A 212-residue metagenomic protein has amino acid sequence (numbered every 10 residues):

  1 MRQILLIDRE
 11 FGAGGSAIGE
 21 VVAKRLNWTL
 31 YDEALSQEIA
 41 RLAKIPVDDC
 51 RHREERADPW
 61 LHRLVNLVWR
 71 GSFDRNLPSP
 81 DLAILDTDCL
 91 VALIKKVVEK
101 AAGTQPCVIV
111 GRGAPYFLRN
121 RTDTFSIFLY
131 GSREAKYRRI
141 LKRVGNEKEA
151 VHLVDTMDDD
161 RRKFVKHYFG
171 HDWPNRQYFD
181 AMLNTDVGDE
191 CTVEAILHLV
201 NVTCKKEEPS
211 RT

Functional and structural regions predicted by a protein language model:
M1-L5, R9, Q105: Pre-Walker A (Motif I) flank of P-loop NTPase domains
I7-E20: Glycine-rich phosphate-binding P-loop
T29-A40: Short beta-strand-centered segment that lines the nucleotide-binding/catalytic pocket of NTP-utilizing
A40-P106: ATP-dependent small-molecule kinase phosphotransfer cores that center on conserved nucleotide phosphate-binding segments
D58-R70, E147-E190: Small-molecule kinase domains that catalyze NTP-dependent phosphoryl transfer to phosphate-bearing small molecules
K95-E99, H167-T212: NTP-dependent small-molecule kinase module
G111-P115: Short, polar loop motifs at secondary-structure junctions
N120-D158: Conserved phosphate-donor/acceptor-positioning beta-strand/loop module used by diverse small-molecule
